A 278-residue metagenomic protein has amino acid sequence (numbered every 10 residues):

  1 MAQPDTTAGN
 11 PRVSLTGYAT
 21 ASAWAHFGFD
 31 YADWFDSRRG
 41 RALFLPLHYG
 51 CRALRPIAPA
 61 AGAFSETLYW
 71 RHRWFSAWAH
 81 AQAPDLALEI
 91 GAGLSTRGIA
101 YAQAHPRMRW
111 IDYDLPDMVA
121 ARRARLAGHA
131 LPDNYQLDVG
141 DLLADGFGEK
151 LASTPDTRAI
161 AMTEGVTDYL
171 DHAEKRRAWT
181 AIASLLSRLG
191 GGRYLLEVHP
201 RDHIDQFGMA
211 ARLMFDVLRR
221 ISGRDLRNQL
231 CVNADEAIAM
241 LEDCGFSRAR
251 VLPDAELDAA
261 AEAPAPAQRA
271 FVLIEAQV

Functional and structural regions predicted by a protein language model:
M1-L88, L94-G140: Rossmann-like AdoMet
D145-D156: Short amphipathic alpha-helix with an adjacent loop that forms part of the alpha/beta core around
F147, Y169-S184: A short, conserved alpha-helix within the catalytic core of class I
A161-M162: A conserved beta-strand element that flanks and buttresses the S-adenosyl-L-methionine
L186-D202: Conserved beta-strand signature within the Rossmann-like core of class I S-adenosyl-L-methionine
M209-R227: Short, glycine-/aromatic-enriched active-site segment of Class I SAM-dependent methyltransferases
R227-V251: Short alpha-helix
A260-V278: Core SAM-dependent methyltransferase catalytic element
